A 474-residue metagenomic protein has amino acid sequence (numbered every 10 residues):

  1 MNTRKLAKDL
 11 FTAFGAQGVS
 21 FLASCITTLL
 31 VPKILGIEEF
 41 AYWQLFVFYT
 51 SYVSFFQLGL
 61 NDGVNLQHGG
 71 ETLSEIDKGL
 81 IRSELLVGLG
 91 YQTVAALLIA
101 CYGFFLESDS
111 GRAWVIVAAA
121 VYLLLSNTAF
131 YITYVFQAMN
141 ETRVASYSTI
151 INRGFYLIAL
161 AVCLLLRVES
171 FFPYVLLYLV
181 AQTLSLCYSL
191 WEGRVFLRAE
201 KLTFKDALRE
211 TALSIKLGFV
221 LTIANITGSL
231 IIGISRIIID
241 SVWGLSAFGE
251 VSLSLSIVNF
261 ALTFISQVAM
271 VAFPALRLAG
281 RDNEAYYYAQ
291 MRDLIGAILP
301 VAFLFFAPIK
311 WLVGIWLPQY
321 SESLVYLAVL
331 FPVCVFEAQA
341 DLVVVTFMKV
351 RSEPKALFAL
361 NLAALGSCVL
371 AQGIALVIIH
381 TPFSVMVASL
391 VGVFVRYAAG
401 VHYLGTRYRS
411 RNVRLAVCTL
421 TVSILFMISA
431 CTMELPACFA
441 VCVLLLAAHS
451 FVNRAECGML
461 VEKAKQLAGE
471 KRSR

Functional and structural regions predicted by a protein language model:
N2, F171-Y178, C187-I232, V271 (+4 more regions): Interhelical loop/hinge segments that connect adjacent transmembrane helices in multipass membrane
T3, A7, I76, L125-S148 (+2 more regions): Membrane-interface junctions at transmembrane-helix termini in multi-pass inner-membrane proteins
R4-D62, K216-D240, L245, S256 (+2 more regions): Signature of the first transmembrane helix
C25, D62, R82-D109, V162 (+3 more regions): Alpha-helical transmembrane segments of multi-pass membrane transport and lipid-handling proteins
P32-F40, S110, M139-Y147, G154-S185 (+3 more regions): Membrane-interface helix-loop junctions in multi-pass transport and translocation proteins
Q57-L73, V258-E284, Y288-I295, V344-V350: Helix-loop junctions and terminal segments of transmembrane helices in multi-pass membrane transport/translocation
L86-I223: Hydrophobic transmembrane helix module of multi-pass membrane transport proteins
A416, M427-R474: Membrane-proximal transmembrane or re-entrant/amphipathic helices at the cytosolic face
